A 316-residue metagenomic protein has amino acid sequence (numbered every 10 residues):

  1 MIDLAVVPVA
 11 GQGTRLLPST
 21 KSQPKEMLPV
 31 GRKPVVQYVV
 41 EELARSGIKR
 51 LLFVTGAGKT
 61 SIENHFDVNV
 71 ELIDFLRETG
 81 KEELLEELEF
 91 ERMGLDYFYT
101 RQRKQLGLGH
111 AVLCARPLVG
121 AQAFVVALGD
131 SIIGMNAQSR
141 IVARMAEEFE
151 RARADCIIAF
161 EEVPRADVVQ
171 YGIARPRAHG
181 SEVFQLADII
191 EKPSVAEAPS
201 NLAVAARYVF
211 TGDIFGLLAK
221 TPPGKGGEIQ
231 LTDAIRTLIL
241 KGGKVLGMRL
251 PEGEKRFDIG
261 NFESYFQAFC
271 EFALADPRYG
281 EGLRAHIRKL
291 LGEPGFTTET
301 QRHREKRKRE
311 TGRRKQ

Functional and structural regions predicted by a protein language model:
M1-V7, T14-R15, P29, K33-L128 (+1 more regions): Conserved N-terminal catalytic core of the sugar/cofactor nucleotidyltransferase
Q12, Q23, G58, G253 (+1 more regions): A generic "binding-loop/recognition-motif" signal
L85-L95, A178-V183, L238-I239: Short, conserved catalytic or adaptor-binding loops enriched in Gly and charged residues
A121, P176, E182-Q185, P199-G295: Conserved alpha/beta core of the MobA/IspD/sugar-nucleotide pyrophosphorylase nucleotidyltransferase superfamily
I132-L217, T221, K225: Conserved core of the sugar-phosphate nucleotidyltransferase
T297-Q316: Short, low-complexity, charge-dense intrinsically disordered segments
